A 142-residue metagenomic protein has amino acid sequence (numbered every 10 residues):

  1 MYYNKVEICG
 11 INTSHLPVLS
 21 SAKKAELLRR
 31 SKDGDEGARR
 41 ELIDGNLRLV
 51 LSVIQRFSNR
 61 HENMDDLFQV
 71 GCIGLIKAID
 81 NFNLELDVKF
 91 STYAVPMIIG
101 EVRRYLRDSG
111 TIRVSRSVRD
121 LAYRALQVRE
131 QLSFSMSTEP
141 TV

Functional and structural regions predicted by a protein language model:
M1-R113, D120-Q131: Alpha-helical promoter-recognition and RNA polymerase-docking modules of transcription initiation factors, dominated by
R129-V142: Long, charge-dense, solvent-exposed interaction surfaces that engage phosphate-rich ligands
